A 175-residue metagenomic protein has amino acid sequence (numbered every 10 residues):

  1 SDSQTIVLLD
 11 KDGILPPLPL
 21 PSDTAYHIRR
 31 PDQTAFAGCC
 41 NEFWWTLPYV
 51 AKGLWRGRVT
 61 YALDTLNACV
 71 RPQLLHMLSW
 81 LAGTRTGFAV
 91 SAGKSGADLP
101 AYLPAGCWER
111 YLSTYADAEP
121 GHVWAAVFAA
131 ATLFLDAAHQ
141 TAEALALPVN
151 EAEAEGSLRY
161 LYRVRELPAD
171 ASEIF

Functional and structural regions predicted by a protein language model:
S1: Conserved catalytic core of two-metal-ion nucleotidyltransferases
Q4-A35: A short, charged helix-loop
Y26-F175: Conserved nucleotidyltransferase catalytic core and NTase-mimicking acidic/glycine-rich helix/loop elements in nucleic
